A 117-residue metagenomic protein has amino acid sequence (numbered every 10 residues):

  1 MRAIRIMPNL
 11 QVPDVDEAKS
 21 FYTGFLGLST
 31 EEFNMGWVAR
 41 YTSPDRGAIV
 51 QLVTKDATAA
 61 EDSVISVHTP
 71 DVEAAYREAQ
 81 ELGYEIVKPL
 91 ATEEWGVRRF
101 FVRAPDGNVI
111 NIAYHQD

Functional and structural regions predicted by a protein language model:
M1-K19, G47, S63-I65, A113-D117: N-terminal beta-strand motif that seeds the catalytic metal site of vicinal oxygen chelate
I6, M35, G96: Exposed loop/turn and edge beta-strand positions of beta-sandwich/beta-sheet ligand-binding modules
N9, V53, E94, F101 (+1 more regions): Short beta->alpha transition motifs characteristic of CBS
D14-V15, I65-V109: Vicinal oxygen chelate
Y22: Terminal peptide-recognition signature
G27-F33, I86-P89: Short secondary-structure junctions
S29-S63, V109-Y114: Conserved short beta-strand elements that form part of the metal-binding/catalytic scaffold of enzyme active sites
